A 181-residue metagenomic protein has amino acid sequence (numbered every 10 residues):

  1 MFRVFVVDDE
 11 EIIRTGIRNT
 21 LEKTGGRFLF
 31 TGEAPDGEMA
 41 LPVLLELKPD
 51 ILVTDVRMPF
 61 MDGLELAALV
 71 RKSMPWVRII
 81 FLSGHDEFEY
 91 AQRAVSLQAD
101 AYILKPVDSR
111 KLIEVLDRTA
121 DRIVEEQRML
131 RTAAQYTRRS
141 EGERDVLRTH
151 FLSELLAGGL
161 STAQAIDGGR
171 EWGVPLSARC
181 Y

Functional and structural regions predicted by a protein language model:
F2-I13, I17-R18: Conserved acidic segment of CheY-like receiver
V7-D8, A34, L52: Conserved sequence signature across two-component system core domains
K23, M39-R139: CheY-like receiver
G25-F30: A generic structural motif
T31-E38: Conserved Asp/Asn-Gly motif in the active-site loop of CheY-like receiver
V107-Y181: Interdomain helical linkers/hinges and coiled-coil/dimerization scaffolds that transmit conformational signals
